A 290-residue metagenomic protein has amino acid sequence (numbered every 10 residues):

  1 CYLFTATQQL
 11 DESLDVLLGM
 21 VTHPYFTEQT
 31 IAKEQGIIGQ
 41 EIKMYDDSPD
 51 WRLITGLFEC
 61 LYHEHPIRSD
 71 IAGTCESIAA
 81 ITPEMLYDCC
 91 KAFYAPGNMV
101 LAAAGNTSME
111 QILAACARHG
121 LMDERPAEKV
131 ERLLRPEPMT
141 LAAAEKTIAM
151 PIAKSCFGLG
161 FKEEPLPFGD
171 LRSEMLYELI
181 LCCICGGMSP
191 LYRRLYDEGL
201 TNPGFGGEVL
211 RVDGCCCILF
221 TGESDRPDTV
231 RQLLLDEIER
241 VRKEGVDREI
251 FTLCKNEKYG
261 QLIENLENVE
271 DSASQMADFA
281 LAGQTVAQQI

Functional and structural regions predicted by a protein language model:
C1-V130, K154-F157, E163-F168, L176 (+2 more regions): Charge-rich, well-structured scaffold segments of protease-associated domains
T5, L141-A149: Short amphipathic
E84, T140-L141: Short gly/ser/thr-rich secondary-structure transition/capping motifs
L134, P138: Double-stranded RNA-binding/processing signature
L171: Short glycine/threonine-rich loop/turn motifs
L179-C182: Helix-start/capping segments and mature chain N-termini
